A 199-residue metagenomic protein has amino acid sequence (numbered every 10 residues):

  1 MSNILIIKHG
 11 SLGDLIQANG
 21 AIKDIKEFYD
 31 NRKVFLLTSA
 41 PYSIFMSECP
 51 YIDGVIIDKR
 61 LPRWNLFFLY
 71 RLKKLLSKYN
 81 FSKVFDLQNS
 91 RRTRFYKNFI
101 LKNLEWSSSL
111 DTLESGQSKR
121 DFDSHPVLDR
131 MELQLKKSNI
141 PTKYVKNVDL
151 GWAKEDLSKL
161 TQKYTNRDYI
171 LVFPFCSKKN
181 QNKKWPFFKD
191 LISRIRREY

Functional and structural regions predicted by a protein language model:
M1-Y199: Catalytic machinery of carbohydrate-active enzymes, primarily nucleotide-sugar-dependent glycosyltransferases
